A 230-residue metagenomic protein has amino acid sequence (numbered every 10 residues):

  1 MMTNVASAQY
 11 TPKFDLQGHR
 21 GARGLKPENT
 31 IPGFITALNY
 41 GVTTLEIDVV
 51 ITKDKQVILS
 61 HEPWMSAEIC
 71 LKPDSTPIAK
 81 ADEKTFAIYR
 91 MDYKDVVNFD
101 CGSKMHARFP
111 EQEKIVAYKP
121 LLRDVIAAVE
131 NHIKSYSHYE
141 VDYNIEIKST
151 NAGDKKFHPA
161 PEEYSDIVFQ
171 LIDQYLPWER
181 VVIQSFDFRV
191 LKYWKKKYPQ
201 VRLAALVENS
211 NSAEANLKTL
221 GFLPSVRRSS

Functional and structural regions predicted by a protein language model:
N4-S230: Phosphate-group recognition and catalysis centered on beta-loop-alpha active-site segments
